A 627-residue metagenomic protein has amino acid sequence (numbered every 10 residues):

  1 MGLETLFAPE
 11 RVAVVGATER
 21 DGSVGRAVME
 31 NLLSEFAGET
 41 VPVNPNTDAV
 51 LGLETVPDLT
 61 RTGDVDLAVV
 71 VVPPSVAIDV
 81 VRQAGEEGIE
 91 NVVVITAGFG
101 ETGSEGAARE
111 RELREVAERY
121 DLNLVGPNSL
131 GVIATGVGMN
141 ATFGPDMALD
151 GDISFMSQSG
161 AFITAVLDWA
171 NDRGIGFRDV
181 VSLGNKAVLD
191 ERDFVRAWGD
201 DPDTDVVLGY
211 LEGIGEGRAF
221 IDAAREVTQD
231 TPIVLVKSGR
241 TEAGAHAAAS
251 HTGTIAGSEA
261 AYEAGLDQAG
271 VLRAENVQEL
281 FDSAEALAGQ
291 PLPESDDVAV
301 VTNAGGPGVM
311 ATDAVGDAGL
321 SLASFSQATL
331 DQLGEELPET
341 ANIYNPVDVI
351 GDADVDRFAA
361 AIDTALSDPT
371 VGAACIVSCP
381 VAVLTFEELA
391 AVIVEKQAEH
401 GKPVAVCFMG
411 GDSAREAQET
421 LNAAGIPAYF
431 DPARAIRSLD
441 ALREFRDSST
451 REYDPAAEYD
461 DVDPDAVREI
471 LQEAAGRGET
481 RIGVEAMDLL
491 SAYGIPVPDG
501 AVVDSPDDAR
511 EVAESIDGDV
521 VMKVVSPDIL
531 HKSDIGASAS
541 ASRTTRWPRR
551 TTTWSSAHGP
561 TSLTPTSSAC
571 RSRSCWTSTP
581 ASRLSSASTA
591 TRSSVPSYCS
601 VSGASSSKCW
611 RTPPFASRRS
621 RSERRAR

Functional and structural regions predicted by a protein language model:
M1-R627: Catalytic-core regions of core metabolic enzymes, especially those transforming organic acids/acyl-group intermediates
